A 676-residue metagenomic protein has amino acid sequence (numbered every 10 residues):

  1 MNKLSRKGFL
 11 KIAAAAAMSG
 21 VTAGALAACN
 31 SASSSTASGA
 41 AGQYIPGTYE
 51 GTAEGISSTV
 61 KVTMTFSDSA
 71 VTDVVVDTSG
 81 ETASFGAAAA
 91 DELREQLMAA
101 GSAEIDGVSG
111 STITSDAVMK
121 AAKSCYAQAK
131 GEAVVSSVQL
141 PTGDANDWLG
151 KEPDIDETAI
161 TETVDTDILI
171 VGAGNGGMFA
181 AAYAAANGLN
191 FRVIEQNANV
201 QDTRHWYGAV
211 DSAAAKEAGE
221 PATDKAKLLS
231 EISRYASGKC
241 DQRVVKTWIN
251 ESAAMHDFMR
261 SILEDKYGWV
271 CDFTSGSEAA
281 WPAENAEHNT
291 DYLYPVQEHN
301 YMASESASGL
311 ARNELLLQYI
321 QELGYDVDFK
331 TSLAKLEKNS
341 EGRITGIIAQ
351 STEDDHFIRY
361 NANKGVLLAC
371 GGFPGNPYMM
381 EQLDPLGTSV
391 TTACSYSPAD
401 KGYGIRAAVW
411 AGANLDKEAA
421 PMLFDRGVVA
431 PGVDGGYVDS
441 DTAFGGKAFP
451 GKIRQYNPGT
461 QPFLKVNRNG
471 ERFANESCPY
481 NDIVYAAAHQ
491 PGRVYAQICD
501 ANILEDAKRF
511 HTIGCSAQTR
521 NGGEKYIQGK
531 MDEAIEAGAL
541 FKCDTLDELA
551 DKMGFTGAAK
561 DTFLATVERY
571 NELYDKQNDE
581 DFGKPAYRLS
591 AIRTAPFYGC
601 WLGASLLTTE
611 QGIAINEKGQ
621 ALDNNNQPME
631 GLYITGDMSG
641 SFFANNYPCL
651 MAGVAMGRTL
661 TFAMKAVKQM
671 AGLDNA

Functional and structural regions predicted by a protein language model:
M1-G20, G24-A28: N-terminal secretory signal peptides and thylakoid transit peptides that target proteins across membranes
G39-Q139: Active-site- and interface-proximal helix/loop "cap" or "latch" segments in soluble metabolic and energy-transducing
I168-R192: N-terminal Rossmann-like FAD-binding beta1-loop-alpha1 element of flavoenzymes
A186-R204: Glycine-rich FAD pyrophosphate-binding loop
N250-H356, P377-Y378, Y437, L573-T594: Conserved redox-cofactor binding core of oxidoreductases
K335, K560-N646, L650: A glycine-rich dinucleotide-binding beta-alpha-beta segment and adjacent secondary-structure elements that constitute
E353-H356, Y360-V433, C649-L650, M656-K665: Glycine-rich loop(s) and the adjacent beta-strand/alpha-helix scaffold that form part
I405-A407, N414-F555: An anion/pyrophosphate-binding glycine-rich loop and adjacent beta-alpha core in soluble alpha-beta enzymes
